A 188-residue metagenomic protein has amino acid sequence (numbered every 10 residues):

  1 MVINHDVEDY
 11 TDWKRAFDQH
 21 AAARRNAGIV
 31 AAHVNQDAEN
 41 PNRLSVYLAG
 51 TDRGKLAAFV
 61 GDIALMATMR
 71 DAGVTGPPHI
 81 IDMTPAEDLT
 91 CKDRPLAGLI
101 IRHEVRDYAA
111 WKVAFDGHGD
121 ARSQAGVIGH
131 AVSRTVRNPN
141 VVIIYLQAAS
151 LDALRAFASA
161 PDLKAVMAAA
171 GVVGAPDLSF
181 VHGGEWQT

Functional and structural regions predicted by a protein language model:
M1-T188: Short S/T/G/P-rich N-terminal loop/turn motif that feeds into the first structured element of a domain
